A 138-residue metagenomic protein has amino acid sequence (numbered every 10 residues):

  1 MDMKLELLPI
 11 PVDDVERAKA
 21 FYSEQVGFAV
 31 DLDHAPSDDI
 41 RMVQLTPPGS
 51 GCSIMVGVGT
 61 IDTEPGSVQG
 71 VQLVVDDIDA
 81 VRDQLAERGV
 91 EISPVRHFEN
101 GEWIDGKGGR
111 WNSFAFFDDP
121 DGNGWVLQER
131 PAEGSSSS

Functional and structural regions predicted by a protein language model:
D2-M3, P9-C52, A80, E87: Core segments of cupin and vicinal oxygen chelate
M3, D33-H34, L73, D83-S138: Vicinal oxygen chelate
E6-L7, V68-V71: Short active-site oxyanion
D14, D77, D119: Acidic di-acidic motifs
A20-E24, F28, M42, T60 (+4 more regions): Broad hydrophobic/π-residue packing in well-ordered secondary structure
A29-V68, D118, G124-E129: Conserved short beta-strand elements that form part of the metal-binding/catalytic scaffold of enzyme active sites
